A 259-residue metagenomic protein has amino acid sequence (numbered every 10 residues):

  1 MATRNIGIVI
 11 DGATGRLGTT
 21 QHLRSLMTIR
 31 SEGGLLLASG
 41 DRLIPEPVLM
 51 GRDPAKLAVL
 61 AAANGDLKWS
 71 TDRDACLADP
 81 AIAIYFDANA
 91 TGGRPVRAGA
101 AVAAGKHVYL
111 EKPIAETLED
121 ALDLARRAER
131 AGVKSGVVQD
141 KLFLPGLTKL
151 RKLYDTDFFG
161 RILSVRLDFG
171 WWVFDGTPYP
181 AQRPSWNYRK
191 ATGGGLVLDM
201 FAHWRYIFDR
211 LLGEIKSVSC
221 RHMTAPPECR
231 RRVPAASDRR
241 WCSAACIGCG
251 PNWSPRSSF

Functional and structural regions predicted by a protein language model:
M1-N64: N-terminal Rossmann-like dinucleotide-binding module
I44-V48, A83-Y85, G195: Short active-site oxyanion
A55, A63-R127: Beta-loop-alpha module in the N-terminal Rossmann-like domain of NAD(P)-dependent dehydrogenases, especially those
T71, L110, Q139, C220-H222: Short loop/edge segments at beta-strand edges and connector loops that shape dinucleotide/nucleotide cofactor-binding
D123-K141, G160-L167: Rossmann-fold dehydrogenase core element
K141-S243, G250-W253: Predominantly a Rossmann-like dinucleotide-binding segment in NAD(P)-dependent oxidoreductases
